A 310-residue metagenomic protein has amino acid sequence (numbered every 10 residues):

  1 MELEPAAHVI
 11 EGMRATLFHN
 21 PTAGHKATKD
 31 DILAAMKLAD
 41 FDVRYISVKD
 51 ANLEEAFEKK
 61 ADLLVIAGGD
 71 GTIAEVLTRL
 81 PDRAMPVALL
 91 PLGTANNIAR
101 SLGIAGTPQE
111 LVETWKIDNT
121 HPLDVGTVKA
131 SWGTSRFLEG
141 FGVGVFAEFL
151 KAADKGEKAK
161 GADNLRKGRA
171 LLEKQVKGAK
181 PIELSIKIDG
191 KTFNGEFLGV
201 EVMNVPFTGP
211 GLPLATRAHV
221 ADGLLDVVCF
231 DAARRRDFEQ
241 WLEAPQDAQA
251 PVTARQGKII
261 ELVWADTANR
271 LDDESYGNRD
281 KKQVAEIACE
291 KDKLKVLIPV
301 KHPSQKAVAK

Functional and structural regions predicted by a protein language model:
M1-A67, A74, T78, Q109-E113 (+1 more regions): ATP/NTP phosphate-donor binding region
A15-L17, D30, A35-A39, R44-I46 (+2 more regions): Catalytic core of DAGKc-family lipid kinases
A27-T28, E75-L77, I98-R100, E148 (+3 more regions): Short glycine-/acidic-enriched loop or helix-start segments at secondary-structure transitions that form or flank
G142, F146, E201-A215, S275: Glycine-rich phosphate/pyrophosphate-binding beta-alpha loops
F146-F149, N194-E196, F207-G211, R235-F238: Short acidic/glycine-rich loop or secondary-structure boundary segments that cap or lie
E157-R166, T208-R236: Gly/Ser/Thr-rich active-site loops/lids in small-molecule metabolic enzymes that frequently grip phosphoryl groups
I188, N194, H219-L225, C229-K310: ATP/nucleoside-binding phosphotransfer catalytic cores, i.e., glycine-rich phosphate-binding loops
